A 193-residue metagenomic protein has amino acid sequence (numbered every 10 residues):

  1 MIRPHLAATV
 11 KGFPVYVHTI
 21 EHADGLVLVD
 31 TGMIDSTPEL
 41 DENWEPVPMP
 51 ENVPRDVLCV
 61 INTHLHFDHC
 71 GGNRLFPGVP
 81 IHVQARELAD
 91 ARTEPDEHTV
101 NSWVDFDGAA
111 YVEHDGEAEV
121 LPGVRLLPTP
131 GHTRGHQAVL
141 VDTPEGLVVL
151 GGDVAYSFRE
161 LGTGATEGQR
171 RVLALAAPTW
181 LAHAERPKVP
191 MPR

Functional and structural regions predicted by a protein language model:
M1-P46, A174-A177, P187-R193: Zn-dependent metallo-beta-lactamase
G12-P14, V112-H114, T133-G135: Residues that act as N-cap/strand-start positions at coil-to-secondary-structure junctions
G25-V27, C59, G146-L150: Structural motif
I34-L40, E117-A118, R125-P128, R134-R193: Metallo-beta-lactamase
V47-D56, L75, V83-P128, G168-P178: Metallo-beta-lactamase
V57-D68: Metallo-beta-lactamase
G71-P77: Metal-dependent catalytic neighborhoods of phosphoester/phosphodiester hydrolases
P80-A85, L150-G152: Short hydrophobic/aromatic-enriched beta-strand-loop microsegments
